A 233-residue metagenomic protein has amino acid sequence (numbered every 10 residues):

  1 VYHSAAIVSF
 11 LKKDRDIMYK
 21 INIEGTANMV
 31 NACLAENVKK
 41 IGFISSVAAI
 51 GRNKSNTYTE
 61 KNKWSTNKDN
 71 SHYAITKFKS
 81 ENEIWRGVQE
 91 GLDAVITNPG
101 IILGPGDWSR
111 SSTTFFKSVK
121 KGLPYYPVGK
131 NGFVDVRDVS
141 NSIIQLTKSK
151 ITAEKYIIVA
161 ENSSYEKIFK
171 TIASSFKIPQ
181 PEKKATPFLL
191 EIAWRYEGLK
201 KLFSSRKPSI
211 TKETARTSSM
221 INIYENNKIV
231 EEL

Functional and structural regions predicted by a protein language model:
V1-E24: NAD(P)H-binding glycine-rich loop region in Rossmannoid oxidoreductase-like domains and their noncatalytic homologs
V1-Y2, G42, T97, I158: Hydrophobic structural elements of the Rossmann-like NAD(P)H-binding subdomain that define the short-chain
I17-N28, I75-T76, V134: Glycine-rich NAD(P)-binding loop of the Rossmann-fold in SDR/ketoreductase-type enzymes
E24-H72: Conserved Rossmann-fold NAD(P)-dependent oxidoreductase catalytic core, especially the SDR/UDP-sugar
N28, K79, R110-S111, P127-T147 (+1 more regions): Substrate-positioning beta->alpha
L34, K68-I96: Active-site Tyr-X1-5-Lys
E90-F133: NAD(P)-dependent short-chain dehydrogenase/reductase
S142-S209, N226, E231: Mid/C-terminal beta-alpha module of Rossmann-like enzyme folds, strongest in SDR-family dehydrogenases/epimerases
